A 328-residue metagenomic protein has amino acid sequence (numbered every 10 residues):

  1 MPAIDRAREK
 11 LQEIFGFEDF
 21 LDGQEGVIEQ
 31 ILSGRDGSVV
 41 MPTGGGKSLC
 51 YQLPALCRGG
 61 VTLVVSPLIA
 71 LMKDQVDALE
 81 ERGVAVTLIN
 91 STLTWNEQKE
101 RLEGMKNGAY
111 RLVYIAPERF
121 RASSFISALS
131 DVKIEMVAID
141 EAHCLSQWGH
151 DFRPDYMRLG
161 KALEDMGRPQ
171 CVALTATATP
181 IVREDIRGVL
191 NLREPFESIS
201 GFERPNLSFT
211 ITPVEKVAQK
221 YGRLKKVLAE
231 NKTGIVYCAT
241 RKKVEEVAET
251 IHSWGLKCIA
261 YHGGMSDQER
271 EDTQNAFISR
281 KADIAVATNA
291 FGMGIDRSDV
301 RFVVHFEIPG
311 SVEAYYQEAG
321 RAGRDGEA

Functional and structural regions predicted by a protein language model:
M1-A3: Basic/polar N-terminal segments that are highly enriched at the extreme N-terminus, encompassing both cleavable
R6-I14, E18-D22, G26-S38, P42-S48 (+2 more regions): Helicase motor core with emphasis on the C-terminal RecA-like subdomain
T62: Active-site cofactor/substrate anionic-group-binding motifs, chiefly glycine- and Lys/Arg-rich phosphate-binding loops
